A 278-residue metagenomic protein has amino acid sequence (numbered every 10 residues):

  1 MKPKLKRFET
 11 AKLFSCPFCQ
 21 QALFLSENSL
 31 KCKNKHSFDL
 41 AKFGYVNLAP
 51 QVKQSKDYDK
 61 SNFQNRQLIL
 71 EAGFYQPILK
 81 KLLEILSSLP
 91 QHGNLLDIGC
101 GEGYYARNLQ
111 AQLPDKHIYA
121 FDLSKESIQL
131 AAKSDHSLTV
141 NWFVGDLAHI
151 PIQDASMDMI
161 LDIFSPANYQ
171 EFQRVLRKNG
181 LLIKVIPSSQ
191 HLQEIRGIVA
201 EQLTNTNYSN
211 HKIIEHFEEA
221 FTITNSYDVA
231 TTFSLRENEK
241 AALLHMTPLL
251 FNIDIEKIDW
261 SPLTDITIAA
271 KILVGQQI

Functional and structural regions predicted by a protein language model:
M1-S55: N-terminal auxiliary segments of SAM/dcSAM-dependent transferases
T10-K12, V229-I278: Conserved Class I S-adenosyl-L-methionine
S55-K56, K60-P77: Class I SAM-dependent methyltransferase Rossmann-like catalytic core, especially the SAM/SAH-binding loop
Q91-G101: Conserved class I S-adenosyl-L-methionine
E102-P114: Conserved SAM-binding loop of SAM-dependent methyltransferases across substrates and taxa, primarily the Class I
D122-E126: Conserved SAM/SAH-binding beta-strand->alpha-helix loop
A148-M159: A short acidic, Gly/Pro-enriched loop at the edge of an enzyme's catalytic core that lines a small-molecule cofactor
G180-Q190: Conserved beta-strand signature within the Rossmann-like core of class I S-adenosyl-L-methionine
